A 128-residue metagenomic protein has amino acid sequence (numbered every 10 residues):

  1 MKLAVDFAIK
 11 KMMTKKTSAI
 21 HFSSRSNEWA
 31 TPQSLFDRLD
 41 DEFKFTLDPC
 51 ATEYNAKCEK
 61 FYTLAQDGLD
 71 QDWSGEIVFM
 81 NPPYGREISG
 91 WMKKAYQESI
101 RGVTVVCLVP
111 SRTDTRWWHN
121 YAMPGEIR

Functional and structural regions predicted by a protein language model:
K2-R128: Class I S-adenosyl-L-methionine-dependent methyltransferase catalytic core
